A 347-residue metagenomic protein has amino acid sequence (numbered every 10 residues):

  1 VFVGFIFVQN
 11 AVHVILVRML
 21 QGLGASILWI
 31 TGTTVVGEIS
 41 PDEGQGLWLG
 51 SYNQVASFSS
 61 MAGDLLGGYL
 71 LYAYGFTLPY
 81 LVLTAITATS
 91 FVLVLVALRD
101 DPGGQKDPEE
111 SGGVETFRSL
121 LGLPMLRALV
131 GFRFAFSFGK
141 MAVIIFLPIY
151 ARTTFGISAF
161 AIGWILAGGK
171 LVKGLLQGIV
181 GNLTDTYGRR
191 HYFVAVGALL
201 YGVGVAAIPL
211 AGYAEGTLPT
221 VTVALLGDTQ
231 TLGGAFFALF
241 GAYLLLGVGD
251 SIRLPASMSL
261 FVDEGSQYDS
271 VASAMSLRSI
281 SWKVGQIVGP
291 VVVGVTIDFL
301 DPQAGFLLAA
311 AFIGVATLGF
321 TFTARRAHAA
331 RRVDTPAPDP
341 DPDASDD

Functional and structural regions predicted by a protein language model:
V1-G4, Y192-A207: Structural signature of the two symmetry-related core transmembrane helices
V17-F58: Cytoplasmic helix-loop-helix junction between adjacent transmembrane helices in 12-TM secondary transporters
Y52-L98: Helix-loop-helix hairpin linking two adjacent transmembrane segments in secondary transporters
Y72-A85, V295-I313: A membrane-interface helix-boundary motif in multi-pass transporters
A85-G104, A316-A324: C-terminal membrane-cytosol helix-exit motif in multi-pass small-molecule transporters
R99-F132, T153, P338-D347: Juxtamembrane intracellular "pre-TM" segments in multi-pass secondary transporters
I145-A161: Short amphipathic helix-loop junctions that connect adjacent transmembrane helices in Major Facilitator Superfamily/SLC
Q177-R189, I297: Helix-to-loop junctions at the C-terminal end of transmembrane segments in multipass secondary transporters
